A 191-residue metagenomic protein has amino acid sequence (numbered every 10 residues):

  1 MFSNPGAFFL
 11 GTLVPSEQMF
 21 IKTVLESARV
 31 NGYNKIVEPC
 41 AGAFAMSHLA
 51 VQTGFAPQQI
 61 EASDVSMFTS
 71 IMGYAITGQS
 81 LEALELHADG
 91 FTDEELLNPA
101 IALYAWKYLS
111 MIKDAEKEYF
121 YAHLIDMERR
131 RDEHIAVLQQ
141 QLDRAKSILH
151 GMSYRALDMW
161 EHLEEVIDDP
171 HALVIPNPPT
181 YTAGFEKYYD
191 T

Functional and structural regions predicted by a protein language model:
M1-T191: Class I S-adenosyl-L-methionine-dependent methyltransferase catalytic core
